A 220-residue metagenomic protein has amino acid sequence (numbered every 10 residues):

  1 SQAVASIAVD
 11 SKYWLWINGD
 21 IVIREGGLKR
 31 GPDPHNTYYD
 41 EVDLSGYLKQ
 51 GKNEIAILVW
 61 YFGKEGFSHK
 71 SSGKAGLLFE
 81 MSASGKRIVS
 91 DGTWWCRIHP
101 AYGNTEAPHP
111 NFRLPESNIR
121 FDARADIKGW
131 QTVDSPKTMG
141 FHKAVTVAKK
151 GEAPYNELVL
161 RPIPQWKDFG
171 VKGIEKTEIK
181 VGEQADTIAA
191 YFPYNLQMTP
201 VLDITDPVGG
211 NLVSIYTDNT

Functional and structural regions predicted by a protein language model:
S1-T220: Extracellular/oxidizing-compartment recognition motifs
